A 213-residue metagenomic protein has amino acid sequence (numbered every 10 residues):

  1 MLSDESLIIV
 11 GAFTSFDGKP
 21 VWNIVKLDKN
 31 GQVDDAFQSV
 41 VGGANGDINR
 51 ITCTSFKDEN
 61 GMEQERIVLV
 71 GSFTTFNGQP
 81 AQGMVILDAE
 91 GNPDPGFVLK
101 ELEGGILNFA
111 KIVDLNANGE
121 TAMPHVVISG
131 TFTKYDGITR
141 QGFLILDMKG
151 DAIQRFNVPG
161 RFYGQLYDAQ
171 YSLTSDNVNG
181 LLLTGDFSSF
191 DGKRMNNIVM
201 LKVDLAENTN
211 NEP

Functional and structural regions predicted by a protein language model:
M1-P213: Extracytoplasmic mature domains of secreted or surface-exposed proteins
